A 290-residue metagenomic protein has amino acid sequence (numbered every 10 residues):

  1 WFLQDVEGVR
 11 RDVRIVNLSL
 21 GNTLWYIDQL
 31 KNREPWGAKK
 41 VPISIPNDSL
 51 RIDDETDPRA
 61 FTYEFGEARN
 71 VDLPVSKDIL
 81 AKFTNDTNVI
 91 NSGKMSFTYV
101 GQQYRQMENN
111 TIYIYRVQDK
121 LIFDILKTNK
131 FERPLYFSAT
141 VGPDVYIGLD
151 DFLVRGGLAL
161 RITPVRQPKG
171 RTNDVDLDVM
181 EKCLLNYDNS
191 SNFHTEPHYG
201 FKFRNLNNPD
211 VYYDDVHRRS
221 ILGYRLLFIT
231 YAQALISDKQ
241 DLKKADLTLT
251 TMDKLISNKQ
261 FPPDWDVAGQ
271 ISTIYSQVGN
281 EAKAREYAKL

Functional and structural regions predicted by a protein language model:
F2-L290: ER/secretory pathway lumenal C-terminal domains and tails of membrane proteins involved in glycoprotein biogenesis
